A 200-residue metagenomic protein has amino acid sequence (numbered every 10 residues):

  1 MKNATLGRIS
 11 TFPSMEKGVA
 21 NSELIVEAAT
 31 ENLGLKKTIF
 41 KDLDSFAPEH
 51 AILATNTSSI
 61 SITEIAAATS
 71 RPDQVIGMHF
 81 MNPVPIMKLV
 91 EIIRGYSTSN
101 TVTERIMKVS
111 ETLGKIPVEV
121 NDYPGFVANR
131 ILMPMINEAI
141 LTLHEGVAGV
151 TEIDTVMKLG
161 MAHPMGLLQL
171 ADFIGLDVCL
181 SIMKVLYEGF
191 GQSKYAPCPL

Functional and structural regions predicted by a protein language model:
M1-L53, S59-S61: Rossmann-like NAD(P)-binding element
A20, P83-I92, H163-M165, K184: Acidic/polar active-site rim loop that often engages polyanionic ligands
K41, S45, T63, A67 (+3 more regions): Solvent-exposed alpha-helical segments within well-ordered globular domains of core cellular machineries
I52-R130: Rossmann-fold dinucleotide-binding core
N100, E104, E111-D122, L141-E145 (+1 more regions): NAD(P)-dependent Rossmann-like dehydrogenase/reductase catalytic/cofactor-binding core
I131-E145: Flexible helical/loop "lid" subdomain adjacent to adenine-nucleotide binding pockets
